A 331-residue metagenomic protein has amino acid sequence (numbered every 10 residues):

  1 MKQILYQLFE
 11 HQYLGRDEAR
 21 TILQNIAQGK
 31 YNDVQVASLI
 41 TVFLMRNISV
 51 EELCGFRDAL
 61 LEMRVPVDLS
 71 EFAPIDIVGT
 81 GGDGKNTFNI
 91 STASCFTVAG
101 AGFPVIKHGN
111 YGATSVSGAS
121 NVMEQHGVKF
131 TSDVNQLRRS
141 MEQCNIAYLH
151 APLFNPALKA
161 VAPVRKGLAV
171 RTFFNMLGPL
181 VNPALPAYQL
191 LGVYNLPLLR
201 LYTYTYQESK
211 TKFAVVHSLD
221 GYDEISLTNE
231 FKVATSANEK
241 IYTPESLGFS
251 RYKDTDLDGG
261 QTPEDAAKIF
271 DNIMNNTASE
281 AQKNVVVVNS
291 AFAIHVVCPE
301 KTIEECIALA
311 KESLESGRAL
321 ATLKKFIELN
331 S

Functional and structural regions predicted by a protein language model:
M1-T87, A101, V105, Y252-L257 (+4 more regions): Acidic, glycine/proline-rich low-complexity segments that act as flexible tails and inter-domain linkers
Q7, A59, V65, T87 (+2 more regions): Glycine-rich anion-binding loops and their surrounding alpha/beta cores
E10, Q28, V78-G81, Y111 (+5 more regions): Short glycine-rich loop/turn motifs that provide flexible caps or phosphate-binding loops at active sites
D17, T92, S117, N121 (+2 more regions): A generic alpha-helix surface/boundary motif
S38, A93-T97, V285, N289-F292: Short amphipathic alpha-helical face segments that pack within enzyme cores and frequently flank/anchor catalytic
I40, F88-C144: A glycine-rich phosphate/pyrophosphate-binding beta-strand-loop-alpha-helix module
G79-G84, G109-S115, F154, L219-D220: Acidic, glycine-rich active-site loops and adjacent beta-strand->loop/helix elements that engage anionic groups
